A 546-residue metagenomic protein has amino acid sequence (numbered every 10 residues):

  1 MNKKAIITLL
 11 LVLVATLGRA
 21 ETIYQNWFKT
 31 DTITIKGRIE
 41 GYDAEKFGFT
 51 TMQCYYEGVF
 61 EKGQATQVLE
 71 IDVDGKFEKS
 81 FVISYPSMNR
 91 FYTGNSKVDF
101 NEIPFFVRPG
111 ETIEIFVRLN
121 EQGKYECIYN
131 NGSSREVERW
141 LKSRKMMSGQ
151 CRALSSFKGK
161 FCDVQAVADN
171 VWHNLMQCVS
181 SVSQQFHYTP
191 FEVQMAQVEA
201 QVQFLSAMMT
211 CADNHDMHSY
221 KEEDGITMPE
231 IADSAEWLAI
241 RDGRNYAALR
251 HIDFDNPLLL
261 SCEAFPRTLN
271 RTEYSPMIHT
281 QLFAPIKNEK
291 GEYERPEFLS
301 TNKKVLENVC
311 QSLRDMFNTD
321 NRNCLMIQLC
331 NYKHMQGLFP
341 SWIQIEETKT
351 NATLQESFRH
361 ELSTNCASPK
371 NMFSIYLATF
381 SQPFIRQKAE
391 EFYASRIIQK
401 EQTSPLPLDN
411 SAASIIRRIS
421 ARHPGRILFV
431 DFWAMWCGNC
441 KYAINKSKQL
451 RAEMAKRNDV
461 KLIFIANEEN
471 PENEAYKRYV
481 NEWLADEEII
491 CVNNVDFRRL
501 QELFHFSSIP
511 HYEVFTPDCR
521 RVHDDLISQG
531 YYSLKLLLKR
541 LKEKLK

Functional and structural regions predicted by a protein language model:
M1-Q25: Bacterial Sec-dependent N-terminal signal peptides
E21-P190: A non-transmembrane, solvent-exposed segment enriched in polar/low-complexity residues
E121-G425: Oxidative protein folding and maturation machinery
R426-I427, I444-I465: Conserved helix-turn-beta segment immediately C-terminal to the redox Cys motif in thioredoxin-like folds
R426-L428, W433-W436, E469, S508: Short pre-active-site segment immediately N-terminal to redox-active cysteine/selenocysteine motifs in thiol-based
F432-Q449, N467: Conserved redox-active cysteine motifs that mediate thiol-disulfide chemistry, especially di-cysteine Cys-X(1-2)-Cys
N458-E474, L484-F497: Thiol-based oxidoreductase modules, predominantly thioredoxin-like and allied folds used for disulfide exchange
N494-R540: Thiol/disulfide oxidoreductase modules built on the thioredoxin-like
